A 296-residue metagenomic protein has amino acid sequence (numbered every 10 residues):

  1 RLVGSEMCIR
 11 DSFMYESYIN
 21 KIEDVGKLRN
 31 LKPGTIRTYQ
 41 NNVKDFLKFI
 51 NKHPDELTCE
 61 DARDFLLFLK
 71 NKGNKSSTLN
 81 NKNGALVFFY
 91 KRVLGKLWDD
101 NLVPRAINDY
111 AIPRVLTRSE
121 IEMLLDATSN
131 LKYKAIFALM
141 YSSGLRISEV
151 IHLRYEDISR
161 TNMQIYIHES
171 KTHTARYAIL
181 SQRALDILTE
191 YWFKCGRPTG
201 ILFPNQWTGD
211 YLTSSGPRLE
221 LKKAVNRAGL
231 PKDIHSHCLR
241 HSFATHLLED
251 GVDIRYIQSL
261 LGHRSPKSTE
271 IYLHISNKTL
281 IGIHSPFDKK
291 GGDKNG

Functional and structural regions predicted by a protein language model:
L2-I9: Short, small-residue-biased leader/transition segments that mark boundaries at the very start of proteins
R10-G296: Conserved catalytic core of the tyrosine transesterase superfamily
